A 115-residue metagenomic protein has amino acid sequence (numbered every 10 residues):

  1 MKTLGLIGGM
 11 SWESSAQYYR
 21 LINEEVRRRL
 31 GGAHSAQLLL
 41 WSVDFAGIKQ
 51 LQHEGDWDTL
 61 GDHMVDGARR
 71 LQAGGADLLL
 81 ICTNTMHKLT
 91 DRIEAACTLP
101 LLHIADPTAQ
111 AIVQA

Functional and structural regions predicted by a protein language model:
M1-T59: N-terminal glycine-rich anion-binding loop in soluble enzyme alpha/beta folds
L30-A33, I93-Q114: Short, acidic/small-residue loops that bind anionic groups at enzyme active sites
L40, L79-I81, L101-I104: General beta-strand structural signal in soluble alpha/beta enzymes
L51-Q52, L89-A96: Metal-dependent catalytic neighborhoods of phosphoester/phosphodiester hydrolases
E54-R70: Glycine-rich, highly charged phosphate/nucleotide-binding loops
R69-G75, V113: Non-catalytic positions within long, well-ordered alpha-helices that form the structural scaffold/packing of enzyme
G74-T90: N-terminal glycine-rich "phosphate-gripper" loop used for MgATP/nucleotide binding and carboxylate activation
